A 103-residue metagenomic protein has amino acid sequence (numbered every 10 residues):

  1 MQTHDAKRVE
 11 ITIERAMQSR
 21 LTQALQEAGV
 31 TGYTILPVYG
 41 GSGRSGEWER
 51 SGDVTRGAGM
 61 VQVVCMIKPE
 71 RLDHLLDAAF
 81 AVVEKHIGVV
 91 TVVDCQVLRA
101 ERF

Functional and structural regions predicted by a protein language model:
M1-F103: Positively charged, small/polar-rich N-terminal and surface patches that mediate targeting and assembly and bind
